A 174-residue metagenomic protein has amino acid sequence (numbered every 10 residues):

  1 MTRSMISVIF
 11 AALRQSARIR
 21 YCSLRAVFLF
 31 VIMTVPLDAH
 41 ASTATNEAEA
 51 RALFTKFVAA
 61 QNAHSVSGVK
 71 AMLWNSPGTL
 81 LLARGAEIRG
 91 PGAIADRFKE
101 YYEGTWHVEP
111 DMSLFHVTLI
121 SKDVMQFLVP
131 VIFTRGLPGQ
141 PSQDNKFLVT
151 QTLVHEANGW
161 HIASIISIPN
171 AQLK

Functional and structural regions predicted by a protein language model:
M1-Y21: N-terminal secretory signal peptides that target proteins for export/translocation
I32-M33, L37-M72, L81: Short, low-complexity N-terminal intrinsically disordered segments enriched in polar/charged residues
V66-I120, D144: A solvent-exposed, acidic/Ser-Thr-rich amphipathic alpha-helical stretch
T105, F133-Q143: Short, cysteine-centered beta-strand-loop-beta hairpins and adjacent loop/turn segments enriched in charged/polar
P110-M112, L128-P130, Q143-T150: Short, surface-exposed coil-to-beta transition loops
V117-M125, L153-G159: A short, structured loop/turn motif at beta-sheet edges
D123-F133: A short hydrophobic beta-strand element
K146-L173: Short beta-strand edge/turn micro-motifs at domain boundaries
